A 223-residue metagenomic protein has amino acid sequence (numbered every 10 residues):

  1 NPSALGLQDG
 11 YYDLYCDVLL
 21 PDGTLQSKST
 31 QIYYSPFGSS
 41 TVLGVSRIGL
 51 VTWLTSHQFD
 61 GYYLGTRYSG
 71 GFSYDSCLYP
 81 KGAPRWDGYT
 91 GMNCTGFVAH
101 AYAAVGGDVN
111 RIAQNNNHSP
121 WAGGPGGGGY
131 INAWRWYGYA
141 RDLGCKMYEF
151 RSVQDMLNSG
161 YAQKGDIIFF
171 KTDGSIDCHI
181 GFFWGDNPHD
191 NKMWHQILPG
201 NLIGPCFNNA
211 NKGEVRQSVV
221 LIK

Functional and structural regions predicted by a protein language model:
N1-P2: Aromatic sugar-binding surface patches on proteins that engage polysaccharides or sugar-phosphate polymers
Q8-L14: Exposed beta-strand face motif in extracellular beta-rich ectodomains
T24-S35: Edge beta-strands of extracellular beta-sandwich domains
F37-G126: N-terminal capping segments
Y62-Y89, F170-V215: Glycine-rich catalytic cores of cysteine/serine-nucleophile enzymes that process amide/ester linkages in cell-envelope
N110-G204: ...with weaker cross-activation on analogous glycine-rich loops/strands in unrelated enzymes
G213-K223: Short, structured beta-strand segments at or near domain termini in extracellular proteins/domains
